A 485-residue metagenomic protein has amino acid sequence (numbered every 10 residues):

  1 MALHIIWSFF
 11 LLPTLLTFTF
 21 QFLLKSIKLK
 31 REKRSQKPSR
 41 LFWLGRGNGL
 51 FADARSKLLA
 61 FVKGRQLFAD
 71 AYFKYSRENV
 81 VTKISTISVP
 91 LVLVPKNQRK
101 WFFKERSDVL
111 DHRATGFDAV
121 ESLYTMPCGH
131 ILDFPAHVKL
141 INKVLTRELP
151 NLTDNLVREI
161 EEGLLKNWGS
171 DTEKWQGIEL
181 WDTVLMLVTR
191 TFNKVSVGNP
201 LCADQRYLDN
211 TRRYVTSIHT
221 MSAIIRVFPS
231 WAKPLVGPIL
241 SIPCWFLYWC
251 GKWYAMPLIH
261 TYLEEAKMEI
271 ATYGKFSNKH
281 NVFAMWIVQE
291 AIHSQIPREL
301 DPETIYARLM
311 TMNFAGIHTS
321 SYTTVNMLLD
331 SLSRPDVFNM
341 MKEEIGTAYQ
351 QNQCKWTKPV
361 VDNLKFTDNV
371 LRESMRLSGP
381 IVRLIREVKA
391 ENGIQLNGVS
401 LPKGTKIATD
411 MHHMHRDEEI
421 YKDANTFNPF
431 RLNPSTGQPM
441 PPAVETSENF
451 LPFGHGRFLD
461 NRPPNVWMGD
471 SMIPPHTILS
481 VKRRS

Functional and structural regions predicted by a protein language model:
L3-D133, N449: N-terminal membrane-proximal hinge/A-helix region immediately C-terminal to the signal-anchor transmembrane segment
A60-Y72, Q351-G398, E418, V444-S447: Conserved cytochrome P450 K-helix E-x-x-R motif and the immediately C-terminal K′/meander segment
S85-S88, K96-L180, V184-V197: Charged/polar low-complexity intrinsically disordered regions
T153-T324: Cytochrome P450 heme-thiolate monooxygenase catalytic core
T319-E344, N461: Cytochrome P450 catalytic-core helices
T409-P441: Conserved cytochrome P450 K-helix/beta-meander segment immediately N-terminal to the heme-binding cysteine loop
N433-G469: Cytochrome P450 heme-thiolate "Cys pocket" and heme-binding signature region
L459-S485: Cytochrome P450 proximal C-terminal region
